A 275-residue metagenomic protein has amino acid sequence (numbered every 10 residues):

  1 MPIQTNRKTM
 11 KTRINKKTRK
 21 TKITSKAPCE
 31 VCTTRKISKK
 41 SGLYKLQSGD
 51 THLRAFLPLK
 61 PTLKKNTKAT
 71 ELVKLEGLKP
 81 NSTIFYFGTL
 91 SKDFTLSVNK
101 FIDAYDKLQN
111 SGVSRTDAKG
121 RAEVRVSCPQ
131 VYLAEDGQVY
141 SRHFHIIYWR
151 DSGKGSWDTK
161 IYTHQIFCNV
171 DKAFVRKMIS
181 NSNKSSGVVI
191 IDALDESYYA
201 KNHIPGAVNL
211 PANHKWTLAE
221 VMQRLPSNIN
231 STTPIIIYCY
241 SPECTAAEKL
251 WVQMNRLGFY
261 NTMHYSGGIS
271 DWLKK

Functional and structural regions predicted by a protein language model:
P2-I3, K11-N169: Beta-strand-dominated extracellular/periplasmic modules and repeats in secreted or surface-exposed proteins
R19, A27-C32, D136-G137, S152-S180 (+2 more regions): Rhodanese-like catalytic fold shared by cysteine-dependent sulfurtransferases and DSP/PTP-type phosphatases
V73-G77, S182, W272: Alpha-helix C-terminal capping segments
I190-D192: Structural scaffold elements adjacent to functional motifs in cytosolic proteins
